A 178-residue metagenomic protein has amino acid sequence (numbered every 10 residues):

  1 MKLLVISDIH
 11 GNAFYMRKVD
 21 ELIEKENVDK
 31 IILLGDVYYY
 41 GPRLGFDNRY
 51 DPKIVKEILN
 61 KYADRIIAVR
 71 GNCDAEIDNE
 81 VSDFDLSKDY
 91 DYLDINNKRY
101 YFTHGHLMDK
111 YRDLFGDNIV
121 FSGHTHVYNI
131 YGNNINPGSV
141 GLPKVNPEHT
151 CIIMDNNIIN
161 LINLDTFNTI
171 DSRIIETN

Functional and structural regions predicted by a protein language model:
M1-A13, N27-K30, N134-N136, C151-N163: Amphipathic repeat-derived elements
K2-I95: Core catalytic region of metal-dependent phosphoesterases/phosphodiesterases, especially metallo-beta-lactamase-like
R99-Y101, H106-I170: Conserved beta-sheet core of the metallophosphoesterase superfamily
E176-N178: Non-catalytic terminal accessory segments
